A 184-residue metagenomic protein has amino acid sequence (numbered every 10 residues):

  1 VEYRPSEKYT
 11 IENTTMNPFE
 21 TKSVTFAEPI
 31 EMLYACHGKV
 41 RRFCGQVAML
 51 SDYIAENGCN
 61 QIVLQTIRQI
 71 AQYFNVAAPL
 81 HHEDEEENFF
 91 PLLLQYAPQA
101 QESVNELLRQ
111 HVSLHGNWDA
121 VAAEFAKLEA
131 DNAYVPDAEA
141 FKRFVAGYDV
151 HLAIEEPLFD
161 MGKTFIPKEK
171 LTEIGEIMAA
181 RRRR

Functional and structural regions predicted by a protein language model:
Y3-R184: Small-residue-biased structural context
